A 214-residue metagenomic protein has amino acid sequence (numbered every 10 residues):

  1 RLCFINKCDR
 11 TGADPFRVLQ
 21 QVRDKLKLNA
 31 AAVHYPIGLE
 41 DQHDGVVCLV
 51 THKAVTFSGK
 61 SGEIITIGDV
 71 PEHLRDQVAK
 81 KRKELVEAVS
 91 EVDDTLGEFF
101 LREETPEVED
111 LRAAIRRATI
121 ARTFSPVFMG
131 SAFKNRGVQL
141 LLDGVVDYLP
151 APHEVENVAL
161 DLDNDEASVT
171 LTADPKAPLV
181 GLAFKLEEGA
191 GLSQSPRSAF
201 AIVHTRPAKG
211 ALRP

Functional and structural regions predicted by a protein language model:
R1-P214: Structural and coupling elements of P-loop NTPases
